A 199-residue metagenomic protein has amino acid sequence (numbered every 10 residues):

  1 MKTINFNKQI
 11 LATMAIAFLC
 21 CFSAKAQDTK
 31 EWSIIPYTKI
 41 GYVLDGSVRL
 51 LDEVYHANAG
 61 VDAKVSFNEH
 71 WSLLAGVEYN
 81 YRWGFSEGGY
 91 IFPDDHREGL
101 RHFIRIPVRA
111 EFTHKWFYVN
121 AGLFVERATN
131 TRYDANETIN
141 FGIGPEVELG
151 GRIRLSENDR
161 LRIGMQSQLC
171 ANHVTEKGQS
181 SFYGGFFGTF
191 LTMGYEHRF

Functional and structural regions predicted by a protein language model:
M1-W32: Cleavable N-terminal export/targeting peptides
D28-I40, D62-D134, G142-P145, I153-D159 (+1 more regions): Gram-negative (and chloroplast) outer-membrane scaffold detector with strong preference for beta-barrel transmembrane
K39-D62, N140: Surface-exposed strand-loop-strand hairpins of Gram-negative outer-membrane beta-barrel proteins
G46-E53, F85-F92, T131-E137, V174-S180: Outer-membrane beta-barrel translocator domains and adjoining extracellular loop/strand segments of Gram-negative
L51-Y55, E98-L100, I139-F141, Y183-F187: A generic structural micro-feature
F124-E126, N130, Q166-E176, Y183-G188 (+1 more regions): Charged, low-complexity C-terminal accessory regions
N158, R162-Q166: Extracellular serine-dependent O-acyl
